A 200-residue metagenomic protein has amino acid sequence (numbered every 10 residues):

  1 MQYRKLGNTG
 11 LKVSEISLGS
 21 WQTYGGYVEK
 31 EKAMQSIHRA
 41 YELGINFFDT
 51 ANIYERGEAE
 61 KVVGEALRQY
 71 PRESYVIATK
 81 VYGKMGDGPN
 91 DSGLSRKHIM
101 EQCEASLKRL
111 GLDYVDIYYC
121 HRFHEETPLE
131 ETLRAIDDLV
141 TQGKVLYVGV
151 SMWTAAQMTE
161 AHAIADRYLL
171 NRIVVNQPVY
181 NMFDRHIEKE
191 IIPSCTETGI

Functional and structural regions predicted by a protein language model:
M1-Y75: N-terminal binding-site loop/beta-alpha segment at the start of enzyme catalytic domains that lines or forms
G7-G25, A78-D91, Y114-Y119: N-terminal small/glycine-rich loop or linker at the start of catalytic domains across soluble metabolic enzymes
V13-S17, N46-F47, S74-A78, Y114-I117 (+3 more regions): Structural preference for beta-strand elements that scaffold enzyme active sites
W21, A51-I53, K80-K84, C120-F123 (+2 more regions): Active-site beta-loop-alpha junctions enriched in small/polar residues
G25-E29, A51-E60, H124-P128, A155-A156 (+1 more regions): Acidic-and-aromatic substrate-binding clefts and catalytic sites of carbohydrate-active enzymes
Y27-A40, G93-G111, R134, M158-A163: Short, acidic/polar
L107-P128: Active-site groove signature of glycoside hydrolases
T127-I200: Beta/alpha (TIM)-barrel catalytic core signal, keyed to glycine-rich beta->alpha loops juxtaposed to Asp/Glu that bind
